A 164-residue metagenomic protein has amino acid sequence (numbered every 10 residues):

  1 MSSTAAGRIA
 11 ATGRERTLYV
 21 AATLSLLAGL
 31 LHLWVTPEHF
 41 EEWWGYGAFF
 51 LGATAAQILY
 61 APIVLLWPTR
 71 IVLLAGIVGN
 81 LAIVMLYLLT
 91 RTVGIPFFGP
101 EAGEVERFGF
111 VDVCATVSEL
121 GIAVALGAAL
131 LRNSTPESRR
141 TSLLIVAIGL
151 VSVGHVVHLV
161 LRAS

Functional and structural regions predicted by a protein language model:
M1-G13: Short, Lys/Arg-rich, polar N-terminal cytosolic tail immediately upstream of the first transmembrane signal-anchor
R14, W34-A56: Transmembrane alpha-helix entry/boundary detector in multi-pass membrane proteins
L18-L30, A147-S152: Alpha-helical transmembrane segments
T23, L27, G47-I63, V78-L88 (+1 more regions): Core segments of alpha-helical transmembrane spans in multipass integral membrane proteins
L24-H39, L159: Membrane-embedded alpha-helical segments in integral membrane proteins
R70-L74, R132-A147: Membrane-interfacial entry segments at the cytosolic side of transmembrane helices
A102-V117: Short aromatic-rich membrane-water interface segments that cap or initiate transmembrane helices in multi-pass membrane
V153-S164: Juxtamembrane boundary at the C-terminal end of a transmembrane helix
